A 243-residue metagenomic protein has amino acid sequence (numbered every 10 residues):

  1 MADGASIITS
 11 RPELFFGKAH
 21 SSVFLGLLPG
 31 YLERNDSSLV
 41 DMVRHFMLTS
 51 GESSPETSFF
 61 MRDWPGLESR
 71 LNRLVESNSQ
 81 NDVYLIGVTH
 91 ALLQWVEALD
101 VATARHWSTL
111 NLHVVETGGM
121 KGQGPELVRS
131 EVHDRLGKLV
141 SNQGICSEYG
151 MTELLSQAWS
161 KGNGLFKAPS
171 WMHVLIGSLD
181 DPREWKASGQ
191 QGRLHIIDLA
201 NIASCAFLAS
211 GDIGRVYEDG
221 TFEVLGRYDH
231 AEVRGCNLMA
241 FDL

Functional and structural regions predicted by a protein language model:
M1-G17: Conserved structural elements of the adenylate-forming
G4, I8-T9, S38, R44-M47: N-terminal Rossmann-like or analogous alpha/beta NTP/dinucleotide-binding catalytic cores that position adenine
I8-E13, V43, E97-D100: Histidine-anchored nucleotide/phosphate-binding helix
S21-S22, D36, H45-L243: Active-site glycine/GP-rich loop and adjacent strand/helix microenvironment that borders small-molecule binding pockets
S22-P29: Short hydrophobic beta-strand segments
G30-D41: Conserved coil-to-alpha-helix start sites within the AMP-binding
